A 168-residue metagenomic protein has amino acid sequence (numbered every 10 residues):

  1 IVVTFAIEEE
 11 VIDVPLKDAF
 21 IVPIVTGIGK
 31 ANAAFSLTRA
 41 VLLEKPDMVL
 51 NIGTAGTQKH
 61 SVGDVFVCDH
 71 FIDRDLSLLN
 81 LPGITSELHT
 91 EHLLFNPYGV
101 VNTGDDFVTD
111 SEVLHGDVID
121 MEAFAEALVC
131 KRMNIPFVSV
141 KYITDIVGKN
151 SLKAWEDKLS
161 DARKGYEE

Functional and structural regions predicted by a protein language model:
I1-V2: Extreme N-terminal starter segment of soluble prokaryotic enzymes
I7: Gly/serine-rich nucleotide phosphate-binding loop at the start of the catalytic core of nucleotide/ADP-ribose-handling
V11-E168: Glycine-rich phosphate- or other oxyanion-binding loops that anchor nucleotides, phosphorylated ligands
